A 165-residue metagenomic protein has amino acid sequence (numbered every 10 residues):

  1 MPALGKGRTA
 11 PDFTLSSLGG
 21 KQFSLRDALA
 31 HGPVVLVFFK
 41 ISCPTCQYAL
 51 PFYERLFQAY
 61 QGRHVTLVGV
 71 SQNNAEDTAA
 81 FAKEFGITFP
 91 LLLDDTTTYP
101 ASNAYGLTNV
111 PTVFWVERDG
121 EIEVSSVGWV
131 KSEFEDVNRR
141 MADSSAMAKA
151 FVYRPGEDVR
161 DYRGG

Functional and structural regions predicted by a protein language model:
M1-V34, G62, T66, A79-E84 (+3 more regions): Non-globular targeting/processing and membrane-anchoring segments
P11, F39, V68, L92: Conserved Rossmann-like nucleotide-binding pocket used by diverse enzymes that bind dinucleotide cofactors
T14-L15, P44-T45, P90-L93: Short, flexible loop segments at the rims of nucleotide/cofactor-binding pockets, characterized by
S17, V37, Q72, D94: Conserved strand-loop elements at the edges of beta-sheets that form or border functional pockets
L25-Q47, Y53: Short active-site neighborhood of thiol/selenol oxidoreductases, capturing the structured segment around
K40, V70-Q72, R118: Cofactor-binding loop segments of dinucleotide-utilizing enzymes, especially the Rossmann-like FAD- and NAD(P)+-binding
Y48-F85, T98-A101: Structural microenvironment flanking redox-active thiols in thiol-disulfide oxidoreductases
E84-D119: Short, internal strand/loop/helix patches that form the active-site neighborhood or redox-interaction surface
